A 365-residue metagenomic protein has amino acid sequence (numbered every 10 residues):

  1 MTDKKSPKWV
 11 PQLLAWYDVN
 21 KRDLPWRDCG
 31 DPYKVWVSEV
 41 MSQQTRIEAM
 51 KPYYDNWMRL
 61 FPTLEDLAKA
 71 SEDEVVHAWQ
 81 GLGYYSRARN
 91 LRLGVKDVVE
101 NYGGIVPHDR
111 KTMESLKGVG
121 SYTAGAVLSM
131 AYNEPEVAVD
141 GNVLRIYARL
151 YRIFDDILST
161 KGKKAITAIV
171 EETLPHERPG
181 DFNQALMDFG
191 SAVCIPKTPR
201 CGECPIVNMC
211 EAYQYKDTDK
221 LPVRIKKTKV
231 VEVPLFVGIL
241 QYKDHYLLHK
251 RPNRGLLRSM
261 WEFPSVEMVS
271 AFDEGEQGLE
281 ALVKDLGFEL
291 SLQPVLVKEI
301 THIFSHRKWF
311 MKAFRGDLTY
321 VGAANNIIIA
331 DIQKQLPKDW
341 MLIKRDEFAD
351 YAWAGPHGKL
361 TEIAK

Functional and structural regions predicted by a protein language model:
M1-D23, D28, S191-K365: Intrinsically disordered, low-complexity, charged terminal extensions of DNA damage-control enzymes
K4-P7, P11-G202, I206-Y215, D219 (+1 more regions): Catalytic cores of DNA base-excision repair glycosylases
